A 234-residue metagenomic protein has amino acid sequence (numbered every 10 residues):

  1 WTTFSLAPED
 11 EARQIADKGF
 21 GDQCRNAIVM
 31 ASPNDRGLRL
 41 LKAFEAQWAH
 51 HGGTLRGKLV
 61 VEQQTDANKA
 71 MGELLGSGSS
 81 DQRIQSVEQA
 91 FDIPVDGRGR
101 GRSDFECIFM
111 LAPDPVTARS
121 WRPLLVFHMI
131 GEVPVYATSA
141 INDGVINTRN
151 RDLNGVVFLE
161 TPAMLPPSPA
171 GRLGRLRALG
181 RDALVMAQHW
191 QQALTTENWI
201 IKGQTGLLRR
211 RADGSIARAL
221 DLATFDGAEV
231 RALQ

Functional and structural regions predicted by a protein language model:
W1-L6, N26-N34, K58-V61, G72-G76 (+5 more regions): Second-shell loop/turn segments in exported
W1-T2, L6-E9, S77-Q85, S103-C107 (+2 more regions): Extracellular/periplasmic periplasmic-binding protein-like sensory domains
T2-Q63: An alpha-beta-alpha
E11-I15, R36-Q47, A67-A70, D114-W121 (+1 more regions): Stable alpha-helical elements in mature extracytoplasmic
D17-K18, A70-G101: Short, well-structured alpha-helical segments in soluble
D17-R25, E45-G53, D114, V126-I130 (+1 more regions): Sec-exported extracytoplasmic/periplasmic mature domains
P115, A140, A170-L233: Segments of small-molecule ligand-sensing domains
